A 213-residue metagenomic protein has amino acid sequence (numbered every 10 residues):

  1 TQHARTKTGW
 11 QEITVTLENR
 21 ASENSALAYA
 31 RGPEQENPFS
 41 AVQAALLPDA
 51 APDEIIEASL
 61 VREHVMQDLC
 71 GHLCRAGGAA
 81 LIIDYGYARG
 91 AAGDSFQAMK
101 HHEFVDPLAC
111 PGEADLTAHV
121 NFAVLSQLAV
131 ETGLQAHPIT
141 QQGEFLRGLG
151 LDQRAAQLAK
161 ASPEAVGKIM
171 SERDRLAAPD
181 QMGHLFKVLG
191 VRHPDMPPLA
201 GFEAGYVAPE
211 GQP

Functional and structural regions predicted by a protein language model:
T1-A45, G93-D106: A mobile, often basic/glycine-rich helix-loop segment that functions as the active-site lid/recognition loop
S40-P213: Long, Lys/Arg- and hydrophobic-enriched amphipathic alpha-helices
